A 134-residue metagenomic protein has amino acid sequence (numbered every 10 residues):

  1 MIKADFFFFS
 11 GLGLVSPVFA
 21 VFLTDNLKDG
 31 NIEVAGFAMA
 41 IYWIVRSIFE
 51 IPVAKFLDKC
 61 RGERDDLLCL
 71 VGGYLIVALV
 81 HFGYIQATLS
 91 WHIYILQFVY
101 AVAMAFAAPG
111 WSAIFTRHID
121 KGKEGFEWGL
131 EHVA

Functional and structural regions predicted by a protein language model:
M1-W43: Helix-loop boundary and gating motifs at the non-cytosolic
F6, V80, W91-A107: Hydrophobic core of transmembrane alpha-helices in multi-pass small-molecule transporters, especially MFS/SLC-type
F19, F106-I119: Intracellular juxtamembrane helix-capping segments at the cytosolic ends of symmetry-related transmembrane helices
V34, D65, K123-L130: Cytoplasmic loop-to-transmembrane helix junctions
I41-F49, A134: MFS transmembrane alpha-helix packing/gate-lining sites
F49-R64: Helix-to-loop junctions at the C-terminal end of transmembrane segments in multipass secondary transporters
D65-F82: Structural signature of the two symmetry-related core transmembrane helices
Q86-T88: Helix-breaking motifs and short loop linkers at transmembrane-helix boundaries and internal kinks in secondary membrane
